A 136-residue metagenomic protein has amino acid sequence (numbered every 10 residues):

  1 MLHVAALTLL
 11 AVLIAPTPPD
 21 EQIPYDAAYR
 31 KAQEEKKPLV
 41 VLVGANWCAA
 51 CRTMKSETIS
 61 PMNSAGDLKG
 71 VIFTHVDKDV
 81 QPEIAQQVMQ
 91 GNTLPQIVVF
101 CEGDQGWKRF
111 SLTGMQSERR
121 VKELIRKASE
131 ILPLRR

Functional and structural regions predicted by a protein language model:
V4-L13: Sec-dependent N-terminal signal peptides
P19-Q22, I59, N63-E83: Thiol-based oxidoreductase modules, predominantly thioredoxin-like and allied folds used for disulfide exchange
E21-K37: A short beta-strand-turn-helix
K36-L39, G44-W47, T93: Short pre-active-site segment immediately N-terminal to redox-active cysteine/selenocysteine motifs in thiol-based
V43-E57: Conserved redox-active cysteine motifs that mediate thiol-disulfide chemistry, especially di-cysteine Cys-X(1-2)-Cys
V43-N46, V76-D79, E102, G114-M115: Active-site-proximal beta-strand/loop segments in catalytic clefts of secreted hydrolases
A85-G91: Electron-transfer interface patches adjacent to heme c in soluble/periplasmic c-type cytochromes and di-/multiheme
N92-R136: Non-catalytic, surface beta->alpha helical segment in thiol-disulfide oxidoreductase systems
